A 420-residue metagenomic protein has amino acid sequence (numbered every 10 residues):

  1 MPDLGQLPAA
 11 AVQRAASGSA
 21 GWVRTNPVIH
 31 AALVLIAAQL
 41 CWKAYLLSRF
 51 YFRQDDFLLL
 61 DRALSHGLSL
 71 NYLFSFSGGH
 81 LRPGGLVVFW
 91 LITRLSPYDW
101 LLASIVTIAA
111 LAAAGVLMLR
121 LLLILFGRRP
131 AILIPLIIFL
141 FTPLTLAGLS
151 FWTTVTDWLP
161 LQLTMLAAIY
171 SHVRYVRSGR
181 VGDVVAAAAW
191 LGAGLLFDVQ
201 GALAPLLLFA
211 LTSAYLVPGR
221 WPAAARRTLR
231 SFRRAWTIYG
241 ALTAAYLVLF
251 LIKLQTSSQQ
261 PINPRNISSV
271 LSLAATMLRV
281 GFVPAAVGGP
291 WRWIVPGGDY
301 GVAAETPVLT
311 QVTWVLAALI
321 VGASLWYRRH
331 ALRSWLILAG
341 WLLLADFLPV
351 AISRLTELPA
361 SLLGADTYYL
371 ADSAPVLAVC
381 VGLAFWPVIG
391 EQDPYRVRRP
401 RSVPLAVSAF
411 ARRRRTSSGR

Functional and structural regions predicted by a protein language model:
Q54, L59-R62, H66-S96, W236-T243 (+2 more regions): Membrane-lumen/periplasm interface segments of multi-pass, membrane-embedded glycan/lipid transferases
L95-V116, R120, A304-W314: Loop-to-helix entry region of an early transmembrane alpha helix in multi-pass inner-membrane enzymes
I105-G127, A167, S171, L319-G322: Transmembrane-helix motifs of polytopic, lipid-linked glycan transferases
M118, L122-L144, L163: Transmembrane-helix signature of polytopic, membrane-embedded enzymes that assemble or transfer cell-envelope glycans
M165-D183, F385: Membrane-interface transmembrane helices that cradle and orient dolichyl/undecaprenyl
G182-D198: Membrane-interface alpha helices of multi-pass inner-membrane proteins
L203-A244: Perimembrane helix-loop-helix junctions
P222-A235, I320-L343: Membrane-interface helix-loop-helix junctions at transmembrane boundaries of multi-pass membrane enzymes, predominantly
